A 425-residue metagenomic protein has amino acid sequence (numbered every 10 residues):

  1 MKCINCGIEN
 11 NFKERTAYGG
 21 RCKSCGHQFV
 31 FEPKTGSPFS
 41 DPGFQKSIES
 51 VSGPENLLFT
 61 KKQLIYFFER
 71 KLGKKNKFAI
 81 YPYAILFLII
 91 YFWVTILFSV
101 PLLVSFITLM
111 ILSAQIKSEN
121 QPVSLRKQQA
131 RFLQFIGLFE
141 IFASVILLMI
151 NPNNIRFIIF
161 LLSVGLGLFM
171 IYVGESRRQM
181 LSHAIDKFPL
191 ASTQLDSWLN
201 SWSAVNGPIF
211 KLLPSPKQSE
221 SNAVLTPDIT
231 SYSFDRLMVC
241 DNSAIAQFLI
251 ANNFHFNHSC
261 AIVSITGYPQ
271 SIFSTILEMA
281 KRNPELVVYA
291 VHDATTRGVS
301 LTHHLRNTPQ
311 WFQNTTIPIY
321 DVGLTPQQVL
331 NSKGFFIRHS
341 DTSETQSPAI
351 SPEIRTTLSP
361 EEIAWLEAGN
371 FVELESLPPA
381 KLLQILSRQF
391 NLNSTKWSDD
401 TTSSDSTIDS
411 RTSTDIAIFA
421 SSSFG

Functional and structural regions predicted by a protein language model:
M1-S264, Y268-N283, T302-G425: Nucleic-acid enzyme cleavage-core boundary/entry regions
N283-R297: Acidic beta-strand-to-loop metal/phosphate-binding motif
